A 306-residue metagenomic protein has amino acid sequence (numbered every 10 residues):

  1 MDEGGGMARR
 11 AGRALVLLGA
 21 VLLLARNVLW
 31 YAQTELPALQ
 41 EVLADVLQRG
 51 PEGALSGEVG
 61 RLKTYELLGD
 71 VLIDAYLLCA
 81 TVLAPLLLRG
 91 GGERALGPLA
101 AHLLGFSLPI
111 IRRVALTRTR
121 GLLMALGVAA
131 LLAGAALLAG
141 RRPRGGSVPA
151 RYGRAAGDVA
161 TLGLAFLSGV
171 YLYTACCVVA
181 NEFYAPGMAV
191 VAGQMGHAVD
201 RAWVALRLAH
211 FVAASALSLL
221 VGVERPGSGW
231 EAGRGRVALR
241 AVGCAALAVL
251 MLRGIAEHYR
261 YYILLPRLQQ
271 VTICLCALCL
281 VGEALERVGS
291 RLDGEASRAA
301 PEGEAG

Functional and structural regions predicted by a protein language model:
M1-M7: Short, Lys/Arg-rich, polar N-terminal cytosolic tail immediately upstream of the first transmembrane signal-anchor
D2, P143-V159, W230-E231, G294-G306: Membrane-interfacial, low-structure loops and terminal tails that flank and connect transmembrane helices in multi-pass
R9-A38, K63-P143, G153-A189, G193-G227 (+1 more regions): Alpha-helical transmembrane segments and immediately adjacent membrane-interfacial amphipathic helices
L39-K63, H197: Long, glycine/tryptophan/cysteine-rich extracytoplasmic
L55-G60, V170, G254-I255, L292 (+1 more regions): Serine/proline-rich low-complexity intrinsically disordered segments, especially terminal tails, linkers
